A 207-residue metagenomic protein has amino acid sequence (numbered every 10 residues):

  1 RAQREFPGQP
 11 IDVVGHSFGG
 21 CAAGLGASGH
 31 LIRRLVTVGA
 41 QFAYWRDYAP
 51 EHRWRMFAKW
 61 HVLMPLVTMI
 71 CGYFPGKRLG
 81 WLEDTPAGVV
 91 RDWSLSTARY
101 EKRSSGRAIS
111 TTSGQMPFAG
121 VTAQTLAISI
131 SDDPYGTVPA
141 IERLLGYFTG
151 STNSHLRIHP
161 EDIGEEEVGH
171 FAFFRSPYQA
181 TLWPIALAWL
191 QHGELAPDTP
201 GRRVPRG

Functional and structural regions predicted by a protein language model:
R1-P10: Conserved acidic catalytic loop of the alpha/beta-hydrolase fold
V14-R103: Alpha/beta-hydrolase-fold enzymes
G29-H30, F118-T122, Y147-G150: Short, conserved loop/helix-junction motifs that constitute active-site signature segments in enzyme catalytic cores
S96-P117: Active-site nucleophile elbow and catalytic-triad environment of alpha/beta-hydrolase enzymes
V121, A127-S129: Short beta-strand/loop motif that positions the catalytic acidic residue of the alpha/beta-hydrolase fold
A123, G136-Y147: Short alpha-helix in the alpha/beta-hydrolase fold that links the catalytic acid
S131-D133, F171: Acidic beta-to-alpha connecting loop that harbors the catalytic carboxylate
R157-G207: Catalytic active-site module of serine/aspartate enzymes centered on a nucleophile-bearing elbow/loop
